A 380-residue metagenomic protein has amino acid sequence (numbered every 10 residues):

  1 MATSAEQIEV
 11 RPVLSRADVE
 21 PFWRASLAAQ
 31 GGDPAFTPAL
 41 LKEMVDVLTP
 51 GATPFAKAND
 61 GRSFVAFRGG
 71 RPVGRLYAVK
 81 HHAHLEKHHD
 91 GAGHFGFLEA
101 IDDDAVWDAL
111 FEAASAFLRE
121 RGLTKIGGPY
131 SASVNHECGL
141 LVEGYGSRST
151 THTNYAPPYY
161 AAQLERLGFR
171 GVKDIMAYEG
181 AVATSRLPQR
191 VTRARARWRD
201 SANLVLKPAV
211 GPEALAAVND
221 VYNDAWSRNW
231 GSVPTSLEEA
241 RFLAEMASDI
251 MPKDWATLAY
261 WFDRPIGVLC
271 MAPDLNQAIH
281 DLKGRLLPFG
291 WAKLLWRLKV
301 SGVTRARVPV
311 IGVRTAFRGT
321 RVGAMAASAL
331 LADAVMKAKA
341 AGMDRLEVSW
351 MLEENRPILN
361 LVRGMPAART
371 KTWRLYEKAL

Functional and structural regions predicted by a protein language model:
A2-D46, S115: TRNA-binding/sensing appendages of the translation machinery
A2-I8, N154-G231: Acyltransferase donor/substrate-recognition loop-hinge adjacent to the catalytic core
S26-R68, L76-E86, P208-A209, E213-G312: A conserved beta-strand-loop-helix scaffold within acyl/acetyltransferase catalytic domains
E86-G168, L282-G364: Acyl-donor binding region in acyl/amide transferases
G364-L375: A structural motif corresponding to the C-terminal lobe/cap of the Radical SAM core domain
